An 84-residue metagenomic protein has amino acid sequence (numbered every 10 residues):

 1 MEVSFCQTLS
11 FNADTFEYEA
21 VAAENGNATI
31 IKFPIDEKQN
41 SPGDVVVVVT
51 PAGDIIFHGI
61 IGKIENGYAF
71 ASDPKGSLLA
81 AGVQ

Functional and structural regions predicted by a protein language model:
M1-F16: N-terminal helix initiation/capping motif
N12-A28: Short, basic/aromatic beta-hairpin or loop at an interaction surface
N25-T29, E65-Y68: Ser/Thr- and Asn-enriched, surface-exposed coil loops between beta-strands
I30-E37, D73-G76: A structural micro-motif recognizing beta-strand termini and the immediately following turn/loop segments
P34-P51: Short coil-to-beta transition motif at edge beta-strands of beta-rich domains
I55-I64: Short beta-strand-centered aromatic/proline hotspots
E65-S77: Short, solvent-exposed secondary-structure boundary/capping segments
L78-Q84: A short macromolecule-binding patch
